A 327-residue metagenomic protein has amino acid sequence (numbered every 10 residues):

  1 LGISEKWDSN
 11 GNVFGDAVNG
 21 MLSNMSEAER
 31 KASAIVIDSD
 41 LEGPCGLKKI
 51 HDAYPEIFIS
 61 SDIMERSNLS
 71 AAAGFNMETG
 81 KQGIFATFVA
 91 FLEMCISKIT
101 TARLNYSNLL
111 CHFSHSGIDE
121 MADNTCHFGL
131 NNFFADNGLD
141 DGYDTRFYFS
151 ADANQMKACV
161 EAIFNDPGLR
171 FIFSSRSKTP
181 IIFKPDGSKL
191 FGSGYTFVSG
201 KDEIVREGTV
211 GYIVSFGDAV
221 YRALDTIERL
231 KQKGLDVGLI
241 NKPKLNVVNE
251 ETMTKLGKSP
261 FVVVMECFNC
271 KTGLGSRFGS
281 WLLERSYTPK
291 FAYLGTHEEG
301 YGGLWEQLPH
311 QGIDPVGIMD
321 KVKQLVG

Functional and structural regions predicted by a protein language model:
L1-F173, S177-T179, H310, P315-V316: Thiamine diphosphate
D38, G43-K48, D52, E120 (+1 more regions): Thiamine diphosphate
